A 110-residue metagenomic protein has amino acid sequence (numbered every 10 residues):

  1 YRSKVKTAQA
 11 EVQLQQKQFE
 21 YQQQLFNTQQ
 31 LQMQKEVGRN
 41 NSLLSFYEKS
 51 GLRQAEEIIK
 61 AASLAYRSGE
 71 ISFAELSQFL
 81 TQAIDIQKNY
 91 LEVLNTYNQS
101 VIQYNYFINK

Functional and structural regions predicted by a protein language model:
S3, T7-N89, T96-F107: Amphipathic alpha-helical coiled-coil segments
